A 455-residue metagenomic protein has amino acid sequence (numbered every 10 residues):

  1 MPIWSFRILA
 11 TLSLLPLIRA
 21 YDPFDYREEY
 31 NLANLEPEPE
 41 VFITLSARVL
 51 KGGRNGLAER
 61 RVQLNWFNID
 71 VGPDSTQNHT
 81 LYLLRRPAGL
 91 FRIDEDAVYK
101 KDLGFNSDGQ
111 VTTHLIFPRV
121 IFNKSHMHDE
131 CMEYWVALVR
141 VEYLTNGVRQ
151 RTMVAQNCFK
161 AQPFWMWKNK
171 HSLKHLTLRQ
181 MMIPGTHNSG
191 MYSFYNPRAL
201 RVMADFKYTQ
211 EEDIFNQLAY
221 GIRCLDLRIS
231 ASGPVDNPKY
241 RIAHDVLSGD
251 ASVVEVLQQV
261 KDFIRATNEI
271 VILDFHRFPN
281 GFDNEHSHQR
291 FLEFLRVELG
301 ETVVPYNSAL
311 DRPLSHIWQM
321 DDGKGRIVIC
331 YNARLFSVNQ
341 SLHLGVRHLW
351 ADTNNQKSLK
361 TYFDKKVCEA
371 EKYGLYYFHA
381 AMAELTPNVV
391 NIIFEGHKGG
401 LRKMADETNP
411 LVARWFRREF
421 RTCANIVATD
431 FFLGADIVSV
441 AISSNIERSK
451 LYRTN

Functional and structural regions predicted by a protein language model:
I3-A20: Cleavable N-terminal signal peptides of Sec/SRP-targeted secreted and luminal proteins
Y21-Y220, G233-A266, I270, F336-S337 (+2 more regions): Long, acidic (Asp/Glu-rich), low-complexity accessory segments flanking structured domains
G221-A231: Active-site beta-strand/loop microenvironment that shapes enzyme catalytic pockets
G221-R223, A266-I272, G300-E301, G323-I327 (+2 more regions): Loop/turn elements at helix/coil->beta-strand transitions in domains of secreted/extracellular proteins
R228, L273, I329, V427: Conserved, mostly hydrophobic/aromatic
I229-A231, V246, R277-P279, A333: A mature extracytoplasmic/lumenal domain signature
S252-T302: Catalytic cores of phosphodiester-bond-cleaving enzymes
V304-E419: Surface-exposed substrate-engagement region within the catalytic domains of secreted or surface-exposed extracellular
